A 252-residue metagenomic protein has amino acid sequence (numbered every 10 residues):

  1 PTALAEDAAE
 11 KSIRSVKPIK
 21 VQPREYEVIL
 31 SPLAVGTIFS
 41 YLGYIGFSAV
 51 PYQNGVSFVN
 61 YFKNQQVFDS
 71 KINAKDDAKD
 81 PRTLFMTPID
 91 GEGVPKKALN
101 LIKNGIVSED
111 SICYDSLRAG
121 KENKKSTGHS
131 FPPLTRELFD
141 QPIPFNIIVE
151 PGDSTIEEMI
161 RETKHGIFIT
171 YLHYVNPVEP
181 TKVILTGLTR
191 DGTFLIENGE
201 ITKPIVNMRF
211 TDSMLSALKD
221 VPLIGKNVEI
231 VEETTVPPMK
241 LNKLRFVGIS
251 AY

Functional and structural regions predicted by a protein language model:
P1-I45, S108-E109, G225: Internal alpha/beta scaffold segment
T2-A5, A9, G55, K71 (+1 more regions): Alpha-helix initiation and N-capping motif
S12, V35-I38, L42, F58 (+2 more regions): Generic structural signal of hydrophobic/aromatic residues within well-ordered alpha-helices of folded domains
E25-A49, R118-E137: Short N-terminal signal/transit or membrane-insertion segments and the immediately adjacent low-complexity/disordered
S31, F39, G43, A49-K75: Extended amphipathic alpha-helical scaffolds
Y61-Y252: Dual-mode signal for accessory low-complexity, basic/Gly-rich regions
